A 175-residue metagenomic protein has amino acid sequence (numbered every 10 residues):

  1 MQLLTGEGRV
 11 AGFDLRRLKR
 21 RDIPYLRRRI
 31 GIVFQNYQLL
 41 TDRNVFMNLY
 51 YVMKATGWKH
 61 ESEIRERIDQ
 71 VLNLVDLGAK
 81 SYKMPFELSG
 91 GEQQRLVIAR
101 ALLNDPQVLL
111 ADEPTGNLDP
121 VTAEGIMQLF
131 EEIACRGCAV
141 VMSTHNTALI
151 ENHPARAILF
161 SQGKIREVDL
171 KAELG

Functional and structural regions predicted by a protein language model:
G6-D14: Conserved ABC transporter NBD signature motif
L15-G31, E61-S62, C135: ABC ATPase NBD coupling module
R43-Y51: Short coil-to-helix segment of the ABC ATPase nucleotide-binding domain corresponding to the Q-loop/switch region
M84-L88, E92-Q94: Conserved ABC ATPase signature
L103-Q107: A short, proline-enriched helix->beta-strand linker immediately N-terminal to the Walker B motif in ABC-type P-loop
L109-D112: Catalytic Walker B motif of ABC-type/P-loop ATPase nucleotide-binding domains
P120-T122: Helix N-cap at the start of a conserved alpha-helix in ABC-type nucleotide-binding domains
